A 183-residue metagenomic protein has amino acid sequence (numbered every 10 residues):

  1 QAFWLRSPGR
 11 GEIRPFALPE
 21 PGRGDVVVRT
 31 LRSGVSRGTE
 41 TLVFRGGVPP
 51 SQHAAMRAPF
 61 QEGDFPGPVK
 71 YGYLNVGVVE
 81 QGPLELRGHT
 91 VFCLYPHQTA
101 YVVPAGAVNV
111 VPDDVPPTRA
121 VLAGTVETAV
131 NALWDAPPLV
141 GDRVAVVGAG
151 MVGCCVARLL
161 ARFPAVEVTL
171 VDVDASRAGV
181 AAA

Functional and structural regions predicted by a protein language model:
Q1-A2, V26: Short structural boundary motif marking the start of a folded domain
R6-G9, G22: Residue-level recognition of beta-strand termini and adjacent short loop/turns
G9-R14, S36-T39: Short N-terminal binding/cap micro-motifs at the start of the first secondary-structure element
P19-V35, V43-Y95: Glycine-rich beta-strand-centered segment in the early N-terminal region that forms part of a ligand/cofactor-binding
Y71, V103, A123-G124: Conserved SAM-binding loop and adjacent beta-strand
L86, Y101-P104, A178-A182: Short loop/helix-cap segments at secondary-structure boundaries that form the rim of catalytic
F92-A105: A structural motif shared across PLP-dependent enzymes of the aminotransferase-like
P116-A183: Mid-domain Rossmann-like dinucleotide-binding core that forms the NAD(H)/NADP(H) cofactor-binding site
